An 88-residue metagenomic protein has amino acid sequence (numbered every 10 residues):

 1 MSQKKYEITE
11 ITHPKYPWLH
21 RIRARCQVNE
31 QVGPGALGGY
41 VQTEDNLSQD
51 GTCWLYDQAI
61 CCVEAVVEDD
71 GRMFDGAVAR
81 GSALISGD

Functional and structural regions predicted by a protein language model:
M1-T52, G76, S82, D88: Terminal amphipathic alpha-helical/low-complexity segments used for targeting or macromolecular assembly
